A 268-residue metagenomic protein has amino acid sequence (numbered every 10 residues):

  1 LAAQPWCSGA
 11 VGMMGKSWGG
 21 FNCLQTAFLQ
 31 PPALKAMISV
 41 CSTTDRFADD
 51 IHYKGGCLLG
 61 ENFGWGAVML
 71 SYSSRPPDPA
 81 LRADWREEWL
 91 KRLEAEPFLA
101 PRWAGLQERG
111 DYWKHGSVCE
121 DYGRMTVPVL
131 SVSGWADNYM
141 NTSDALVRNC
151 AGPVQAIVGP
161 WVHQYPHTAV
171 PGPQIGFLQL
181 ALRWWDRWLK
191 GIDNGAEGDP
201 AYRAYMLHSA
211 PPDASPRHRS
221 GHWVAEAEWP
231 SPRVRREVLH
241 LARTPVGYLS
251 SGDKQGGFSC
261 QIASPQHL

Functional and structural regions predicted by a protein language model:
L1-G12, S17: Gly/Ser-rich "nucleophile elbow"/oxyanion-hole loop immediately N-terminal to the catalytic nucleophile in hydrolases
M13-G15, V40, V132: Short beta-strand immediately N-terminal to the catalytic nucleophile in serine-hydrolase-like folds
G20-P31, L146: Short glycine-enriched nucleophile-adjacent loop and the immediately C-terminal alpha-helix near the catalytic center
F28-R124: Accessory cap/linker subdomain of secreted extracellular hydrolases
M125, S131-S133: Short beta-strand/loop motif that positions the catalytic acidic residue of the alpha/beta-hydrolase fold
N141-V154: Active-site-adjacent alpha-helix of alpha/beta-hydrolase-fold enzymes
A151-Y165: Catalytic histidine neighborhood in serine/cysteine hydrolases with alpha/beta-hydrolase-type architecture
G172-L268: C-terminal, loop-rich substrate-recognition/catalytic regions characterized by aromatic stacking residues
